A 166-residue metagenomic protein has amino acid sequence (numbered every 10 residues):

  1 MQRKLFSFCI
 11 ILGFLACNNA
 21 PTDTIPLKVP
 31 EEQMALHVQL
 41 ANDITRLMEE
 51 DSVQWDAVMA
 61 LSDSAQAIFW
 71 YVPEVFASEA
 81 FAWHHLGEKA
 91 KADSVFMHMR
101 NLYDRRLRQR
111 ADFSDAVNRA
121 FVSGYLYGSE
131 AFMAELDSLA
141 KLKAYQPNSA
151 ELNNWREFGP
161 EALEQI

Functional and structural regions predicted by a protein language model:
F14-A16: C-terminal motif of bacterial Sec signal peptides marking the signal peptidase cleavage site
N18-A20: Bacterial signal peptide processing site
L47-L61, K89-H98, G128: Helix-turn-helix repeat elements of alpha-solenoid scaffolds
W70, D104, A144-P147: Short coil turns that delineate tetratricopeptide repeat
H85, Y125-L126: Register position in tetratricopeptide repeats
G128-I166: Terminal, low-structured helical/coil segments at or just beyond the last alpha-helical repeat
